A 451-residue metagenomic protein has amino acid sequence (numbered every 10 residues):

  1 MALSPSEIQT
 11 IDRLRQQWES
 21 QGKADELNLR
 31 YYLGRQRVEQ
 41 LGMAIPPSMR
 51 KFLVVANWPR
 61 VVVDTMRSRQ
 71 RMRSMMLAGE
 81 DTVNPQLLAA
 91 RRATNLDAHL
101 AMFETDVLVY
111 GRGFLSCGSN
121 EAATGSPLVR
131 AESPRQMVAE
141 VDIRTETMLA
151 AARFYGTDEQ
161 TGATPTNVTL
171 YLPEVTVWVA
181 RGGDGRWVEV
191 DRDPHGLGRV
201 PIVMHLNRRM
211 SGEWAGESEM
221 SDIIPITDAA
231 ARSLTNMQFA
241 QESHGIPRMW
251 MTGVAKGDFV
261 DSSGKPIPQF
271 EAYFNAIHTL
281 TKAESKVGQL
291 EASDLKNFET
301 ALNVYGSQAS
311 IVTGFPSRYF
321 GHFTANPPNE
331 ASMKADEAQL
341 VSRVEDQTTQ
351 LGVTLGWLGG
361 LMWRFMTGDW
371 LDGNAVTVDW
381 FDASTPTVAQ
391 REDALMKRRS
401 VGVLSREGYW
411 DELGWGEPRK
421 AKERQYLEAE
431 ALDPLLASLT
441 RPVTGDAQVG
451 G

Functional and structural regions predicted by a protein language model:
M1-A131, M148, T444-G451: Extended, helix-rich architectural segments
D12-R15, G42-I45, N120-T124, G253-E271 (+2 more regions): Charge-rich, acidic-biased intrinsically disordered regions
D97-L108, L115-S116, F239-E242, E291-A389 (+1 more regions): C-terminal amphipathic alpha-helical
F103-E104, G118-S119, Q241-W250, Y319-T324 (+4 more regions): Short coil/turn segments at secondary-structure boundaries
F114-E219: Extended, regular secondary-structure scaffolds
V188-A335, T377-D379: Extended, charged amphipathic alpha-helical segments
R248, E337-G356, L361-M362, A429-G451: Long, compositionally biased
L395-G451: Activation/maturation switch segments at domain boundaries
